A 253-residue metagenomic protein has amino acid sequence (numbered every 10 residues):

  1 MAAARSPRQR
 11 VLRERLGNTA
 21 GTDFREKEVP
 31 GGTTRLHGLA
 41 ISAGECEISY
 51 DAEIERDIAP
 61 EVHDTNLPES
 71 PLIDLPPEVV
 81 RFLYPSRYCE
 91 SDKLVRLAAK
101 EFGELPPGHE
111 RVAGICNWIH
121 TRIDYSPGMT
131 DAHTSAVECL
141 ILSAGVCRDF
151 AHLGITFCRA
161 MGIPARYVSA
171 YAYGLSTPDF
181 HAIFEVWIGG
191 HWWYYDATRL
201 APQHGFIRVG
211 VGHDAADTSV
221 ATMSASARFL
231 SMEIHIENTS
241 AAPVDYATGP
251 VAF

Functional and structural regions predicted by a protein language model:
M1, N18, A52-I54, V186 (+3 more regions): Hydrophobic side chains in beta-strands
M1-H63: Intrinsically disordered, low-complexity N-terminal segments that are enriched in acidic
R8-Q9, E26, I58-V62, Y194 (+3 more regions): Short acidic, gly/pro-rich beta-turn/loop elements at beta-sheet edges and active-site/ligand-binding grooves
E14-L16, D64-I73, T198-P202, S224-S226: Short intrinsically disordered coil segments
N18, I41, R56, E90 (+5 more regions): Generic structural "secondary-structure junction" signal
A20-R25, L72, P202-V211: Short, surface-exposed linear segments at secondary-structure transitions and domain or protein termini
I48, I54-I58, H63-N66, I73-G145 (+3 more regions): Secondary-structure boundary elements
N117, D149-E233: Hydrophobic/aromatic-rich core segments of domains that either
